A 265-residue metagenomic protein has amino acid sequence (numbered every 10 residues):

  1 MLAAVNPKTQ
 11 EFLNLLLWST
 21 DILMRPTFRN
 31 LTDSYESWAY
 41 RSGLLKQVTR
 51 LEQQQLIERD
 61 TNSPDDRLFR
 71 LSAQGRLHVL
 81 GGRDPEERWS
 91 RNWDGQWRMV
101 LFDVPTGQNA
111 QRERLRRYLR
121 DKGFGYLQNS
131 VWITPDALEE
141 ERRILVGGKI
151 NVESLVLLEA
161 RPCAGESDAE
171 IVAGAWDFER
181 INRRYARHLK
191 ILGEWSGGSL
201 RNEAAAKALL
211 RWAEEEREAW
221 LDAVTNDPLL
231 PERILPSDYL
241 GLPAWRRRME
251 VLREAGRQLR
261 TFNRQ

Functional and structural regions predicted by a protein language model:
M1-R91, N109-A110, D121, P135-E139 (+2 more regions): Long, contiguous binding/interaction regions
L51, Q96-W97: Mobile, glycine- and charge-enriched loop segments and immediately flanking short secondary-structure elements within
W89-Q96, V104-T106, L115, K122-I133 (+1 more regions): Basic nucleic-acid-binding interfaces
L101: Short hydrophobic beta-strand that contains or immediately precedes a catalytic carboxylate
